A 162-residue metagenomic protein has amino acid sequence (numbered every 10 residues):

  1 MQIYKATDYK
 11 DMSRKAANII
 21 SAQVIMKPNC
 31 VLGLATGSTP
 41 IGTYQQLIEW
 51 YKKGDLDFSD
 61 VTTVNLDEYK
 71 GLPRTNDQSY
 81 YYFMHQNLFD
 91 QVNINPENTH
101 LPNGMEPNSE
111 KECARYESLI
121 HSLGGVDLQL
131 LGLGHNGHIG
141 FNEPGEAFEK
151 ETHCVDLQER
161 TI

Functional and structural regions predicted by a protein language model:
M1-L32, E110: N-terminal glycine-/serine-/threonine-rich phosphate-binding loop
A17-I25, I48, K52, H85-F89 (+1 more regions): Generic structural signal for well-ordered alpha-helical scaffold segments
M26-K52: Glycine-rich N-terminal segment of FAD-binding domains in flavoprotein oxidoreductases, spanning the beta-loop-helix
C30, S38-T43, S118-P144: A glycine-rich beta-strand to alpha-helix segment that forms a phosphate/ribose-binding loop at ligand/cofactor sites
L47-W50, D77-Y80, A114-R115, I139 (+1 more regions): Short, glycine/charged-enriched secondary-structure capping and boundary segments
L56-L128: Ligand-binding beta-strand-loop-alpha-helix segment within the catalytic cores of soluble metabolic enzymes
G140-I162: Class I SAM-dependent methyltransferase SAM-binding "motif I" and its flanking Rossmann-like core
